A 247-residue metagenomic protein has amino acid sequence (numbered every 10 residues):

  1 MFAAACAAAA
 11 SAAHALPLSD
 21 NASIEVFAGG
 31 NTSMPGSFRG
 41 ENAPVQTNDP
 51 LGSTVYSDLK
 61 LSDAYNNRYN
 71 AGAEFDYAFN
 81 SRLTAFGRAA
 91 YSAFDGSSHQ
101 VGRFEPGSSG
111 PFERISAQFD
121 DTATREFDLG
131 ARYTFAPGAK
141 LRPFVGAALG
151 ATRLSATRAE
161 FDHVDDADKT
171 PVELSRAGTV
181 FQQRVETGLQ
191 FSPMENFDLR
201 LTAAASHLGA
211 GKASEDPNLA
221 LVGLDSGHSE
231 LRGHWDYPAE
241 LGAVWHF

Functional and structural regions predicted by a protein language model:
M1-A13: Gram-negative bacterial Sec-dependent N-terminal signal peptides
A12-P44: Outer-membrane beta-barrel biogenesis signature
L16, G30, Y77, Y133-F135 (+2 more regions): Residue-level signature of outer-membrane beta-barrel architecture
S23-E25, G233-F247: Outer-membrane beta-barrel "beta-signal"
E25, N70-G72, D128-G130, R184-E186 (+1 more regions): Membrane-embedded beta-strand positions in outer-membrane beta-barrel channels/transporters
V26-T32, G87-Y91, V145-A151, L189 (+1 more regions): Transmembrane beta-barrel strands of outer-membrane/channel proteins
S33-N66, A90-F127, A151-V180, L208-P238: Extracellular/periplasm-exposed beta-strand and loop segments of Gram-negative cell-envelope proteins, dominated by
R82-A85, A139-L141, N196-L199: Repeated loop/turn-to-beta-strand initiation elements of outer-membrane beta-barrel proteins
